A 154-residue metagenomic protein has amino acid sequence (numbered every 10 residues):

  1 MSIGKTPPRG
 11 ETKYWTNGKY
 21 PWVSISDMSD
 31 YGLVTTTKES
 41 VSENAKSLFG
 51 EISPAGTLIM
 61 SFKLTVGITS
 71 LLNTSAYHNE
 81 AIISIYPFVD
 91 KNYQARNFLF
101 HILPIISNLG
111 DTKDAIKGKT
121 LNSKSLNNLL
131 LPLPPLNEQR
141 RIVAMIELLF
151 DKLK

Functional and structural regions predicted by a protein language model:
M1-T12, S26-A55: Sequence-specific dsDNA recognition surfaces
M1-T6, D30, N128, P132-K154: Non-catalytic DNA-recognition/assembly elements of restriction-modification systems
R9-E11, S70-L72, D114-I116: Short beta-alpha junctions and helix-cap segments that line functional grooves
V23: ATP-grasp fold ATP-binding core
M60-S61: A generic structural signal for residues embedded in beta-strands
L64-I68: Short, charged beta-turn/beta-strand-edge "cap" motif at the junction between a beta-strand and an adjacent loop
A76-S84, I116-L133: A short glycine-rich beta-alpha junction/loop motif
V89-A95, P132-P134: Catalytic cores of nucleotide-enabled group-transfer and carboxylate-activating enzymes in metabolic and assembly-line
